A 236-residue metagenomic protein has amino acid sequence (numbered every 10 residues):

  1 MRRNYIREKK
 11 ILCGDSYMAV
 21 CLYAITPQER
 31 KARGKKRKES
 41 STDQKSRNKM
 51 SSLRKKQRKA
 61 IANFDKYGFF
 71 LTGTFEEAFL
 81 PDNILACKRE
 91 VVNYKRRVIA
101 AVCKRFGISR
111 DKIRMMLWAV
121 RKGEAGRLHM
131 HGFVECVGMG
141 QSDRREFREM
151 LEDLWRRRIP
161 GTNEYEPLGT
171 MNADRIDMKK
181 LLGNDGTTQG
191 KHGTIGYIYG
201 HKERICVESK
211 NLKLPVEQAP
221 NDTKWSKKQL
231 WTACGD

Functional and structural regions predicted by a protein language model:
M1-L128, C136-D236: Right-hand nucleic-acid polymerase module
